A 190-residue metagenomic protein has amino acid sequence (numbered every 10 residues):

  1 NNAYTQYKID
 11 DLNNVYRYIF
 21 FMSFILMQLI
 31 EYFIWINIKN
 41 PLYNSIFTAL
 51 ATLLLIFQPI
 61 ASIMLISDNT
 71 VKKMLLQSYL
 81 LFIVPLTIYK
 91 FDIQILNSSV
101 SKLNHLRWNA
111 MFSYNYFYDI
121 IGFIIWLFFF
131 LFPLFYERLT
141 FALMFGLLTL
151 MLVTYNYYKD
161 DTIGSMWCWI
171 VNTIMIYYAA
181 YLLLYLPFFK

Functional and structural regions predicted by a protein language model:
N2-A3, A61-S62, R107-N156: Alpha-helical transmembrane segments in multipass membrane proteins, preferentially the mid-helix core
N2-Q6, L26, I30-S45, A49-Y79: Internal transmembrane alpha-helix with an interfacial aromatic "cap," most often the third helix
A3-Y7, L26-N37, I60-M64, T87-Q94 (+3 more regions): Structural signature of transmembrane alpha-helix termini at the membrane-water interface
K8-F21, K72-Q77, E137-G146, F189-K190: Membrane-interfacial loop-to-transmembrane alpha-helix junctions, especially the N-terminal start
I19-I34, L150-V153: Hydrophobic alpha-helical transmembrane segments of multi-pass membrane proteins
N44-I56, F112-W126, S165-M175: Alpha-helical transmembrane segments of polytopic membrane proteins
S62-F129: Membrane-proximal helix-loop-helix units in multi-pass membrane proteins
Y136-K190: C-terminal transmembrane-bundle signature of multipass membrane proteins, characterized by strong activation on
